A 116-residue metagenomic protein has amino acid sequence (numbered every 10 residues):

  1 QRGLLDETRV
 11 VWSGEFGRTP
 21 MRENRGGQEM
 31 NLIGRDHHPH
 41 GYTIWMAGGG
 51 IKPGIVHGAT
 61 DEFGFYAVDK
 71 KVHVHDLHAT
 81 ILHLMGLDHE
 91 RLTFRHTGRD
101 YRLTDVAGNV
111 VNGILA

Functional and structural regions predicted by a protein language model:
Q1-A116: Ligand-binding pockets and gating/stacking loops
